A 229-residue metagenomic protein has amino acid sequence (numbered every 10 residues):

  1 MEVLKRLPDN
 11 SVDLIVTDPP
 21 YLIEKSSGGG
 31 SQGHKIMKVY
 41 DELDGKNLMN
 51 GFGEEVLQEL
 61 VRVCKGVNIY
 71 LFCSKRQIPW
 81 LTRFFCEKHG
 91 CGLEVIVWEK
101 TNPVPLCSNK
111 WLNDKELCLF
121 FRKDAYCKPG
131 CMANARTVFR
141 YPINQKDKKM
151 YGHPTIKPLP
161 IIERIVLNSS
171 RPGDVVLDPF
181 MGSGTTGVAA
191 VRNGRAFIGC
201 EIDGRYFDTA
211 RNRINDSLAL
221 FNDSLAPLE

Functional and structural regions predicted by a protein language model:
M1-D208: Core catalytic lobe of class I
M1-K5, R211-E229: S-adenosyl-L-methionine
